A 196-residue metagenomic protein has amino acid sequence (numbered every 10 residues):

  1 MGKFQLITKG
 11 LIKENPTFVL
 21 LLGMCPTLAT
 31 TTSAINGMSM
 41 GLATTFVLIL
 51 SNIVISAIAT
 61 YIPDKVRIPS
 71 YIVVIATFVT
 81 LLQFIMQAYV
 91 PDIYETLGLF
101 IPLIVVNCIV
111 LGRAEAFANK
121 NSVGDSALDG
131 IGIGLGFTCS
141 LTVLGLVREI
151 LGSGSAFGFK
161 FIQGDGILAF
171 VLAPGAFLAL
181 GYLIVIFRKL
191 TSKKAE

Functional and structural regions predicted by a protein language model:
Q5, D125-E196: C-terminal transmembrane helix-loop-helix hairpin of multi-pass membrane proteins
I7-T17: N-terminal membrane topogenic signal
L22-L28, T44-T45, I49, A76-Q83 (+3 more regions): Hydrophobic core segments of alpha-helical transmembrane domains in multi-pass membrane transport and ion-translocation
A34-L50, Y94-V105, P174: Structural signature of hydrophobic alpha-helical transmembrane segments
I35-N52, S56-V73: Loop-to-helix transition at the N-terminal end of transmembrane alpha-helices
S51-D64, L111-N121, I186-R188: C-terminal ends of transmembrane helices
P63-I75, T96-P102, S126-D129: Cytoplasmic-side transmembrane-helix entry/capping segments in multi-pass membrane proteins
L81-T96: Transmembrane alpha-helix boundary signature
